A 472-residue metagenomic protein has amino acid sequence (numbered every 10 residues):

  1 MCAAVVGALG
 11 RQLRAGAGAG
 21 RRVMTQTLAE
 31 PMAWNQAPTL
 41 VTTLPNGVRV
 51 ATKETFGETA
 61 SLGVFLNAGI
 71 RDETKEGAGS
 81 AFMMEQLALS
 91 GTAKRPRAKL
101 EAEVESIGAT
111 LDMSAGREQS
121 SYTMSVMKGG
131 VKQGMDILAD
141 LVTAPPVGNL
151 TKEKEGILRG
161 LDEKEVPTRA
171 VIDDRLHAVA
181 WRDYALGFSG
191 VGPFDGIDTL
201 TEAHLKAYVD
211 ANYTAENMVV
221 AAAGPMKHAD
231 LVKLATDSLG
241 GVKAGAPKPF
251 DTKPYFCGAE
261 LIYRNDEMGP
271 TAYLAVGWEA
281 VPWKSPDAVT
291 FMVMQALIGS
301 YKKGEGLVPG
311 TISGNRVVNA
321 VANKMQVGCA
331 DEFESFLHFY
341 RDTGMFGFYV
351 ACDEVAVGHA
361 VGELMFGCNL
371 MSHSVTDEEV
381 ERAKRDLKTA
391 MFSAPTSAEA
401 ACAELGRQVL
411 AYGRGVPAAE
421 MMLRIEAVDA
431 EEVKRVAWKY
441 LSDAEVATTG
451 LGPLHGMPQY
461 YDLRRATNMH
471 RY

Functional and structural regions predicted by a protein language model:
C2-K75, A93-K132, E163-E216, D237 (+7 more regions): Non-catalytic beta-strand/loop surface segments
G79-S90: Active-site SXXK
S90-K94, V142-N149: Short, polar/flexible loop-turn hinges at active-site or ligand-entry regions and domain interfaces
D136-L141, K233-L239, V361-F366: Short amphipathic alpha-helices in soluble, non-transmembrane regions that often serve as interface/regulatory elements
P145-K154, P167, G245: Short secondary-structure capping/junction motifs at helix and strand boundaries
L158-D174, N323-C329, E363, L370-L423: Short acidic/His-enriched helical or mixed secondary-structure segments at domain edges of catalytic enzymes and some
G452-M457: A short, acidic, flexible beta-alpha connecting loop/helix-capping segment that sits on the rim of active
